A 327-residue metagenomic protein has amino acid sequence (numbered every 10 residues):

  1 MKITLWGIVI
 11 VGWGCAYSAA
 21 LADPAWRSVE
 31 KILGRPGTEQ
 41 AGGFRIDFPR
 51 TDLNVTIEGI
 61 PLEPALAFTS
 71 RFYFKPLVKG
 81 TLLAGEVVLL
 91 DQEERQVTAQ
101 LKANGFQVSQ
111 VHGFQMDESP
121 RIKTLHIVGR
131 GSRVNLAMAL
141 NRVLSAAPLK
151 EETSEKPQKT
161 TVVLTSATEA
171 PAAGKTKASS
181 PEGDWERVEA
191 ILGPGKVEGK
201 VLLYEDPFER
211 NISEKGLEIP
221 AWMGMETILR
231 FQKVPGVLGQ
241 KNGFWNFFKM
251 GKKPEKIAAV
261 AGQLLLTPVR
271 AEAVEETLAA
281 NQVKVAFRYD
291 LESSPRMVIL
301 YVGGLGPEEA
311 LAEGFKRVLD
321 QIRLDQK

Functional and structural regions predicted by a protein language model:
M1-L5: Positively charged n-region of N-terminal signal peptides that target proteins for export
W6-A16: Bacterial N-terminal signal peptides
A16-A22: Boundary at the C-terminal end of the N-terminal hydrophobic targeting segment
D23-I57, E63, S145-E214, W245-F248 (+1 more regions): Intrinsic disorder/low-complexity detector
I57-P76, V108-G113, F208-V237: Intrinsic, low-complexity N-terminal interaction/targeting segments
E63-L66, L90-M116, P220-M223, P268-S293: Extended intrinsically disordered, low-complexity coil regions enriched in Ser, Thr, Gly, Ala and often Pro
Y73-A84, Q232-G239, G251-A261, L324-D325: Structural motif
D91-V108, S119-G174, A280, V298-Q326: Hydrophobic, ordered structural segments
